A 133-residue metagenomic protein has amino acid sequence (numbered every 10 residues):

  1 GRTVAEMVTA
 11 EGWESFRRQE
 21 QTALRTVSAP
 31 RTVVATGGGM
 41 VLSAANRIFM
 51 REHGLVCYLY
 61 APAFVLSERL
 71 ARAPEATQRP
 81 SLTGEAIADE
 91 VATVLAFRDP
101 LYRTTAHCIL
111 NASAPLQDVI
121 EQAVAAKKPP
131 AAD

Functional and structural regions predicted by a protein language model:
G1-M40, A44-R51, R72, L101: ATP-dependent small-molecule kinase phosphotransfer cores that center on conserved nucleotide phosphate-binding segments
R2, E14, C57, F64 (+1 more regions): Glycine-centered loop/turn positions within well-structured domains that cap or flank conserved ligand/cofactor-binding
T22, A61, A86, A114-D118: Short beta->alpha linker loops
T36, L59, A112: Catalytic metal- and UDP-sugar-binding loop of GT-A-like glycosyltransferases, i.e., residues flanking the conserved
G38-V41, P62-F64, P115: Short glycine-rich anion-binding loops that position phosphate/pyrophosphate groups of nucleotides and phosphorylated
E52-D99: A glycine- and Lys/Arg-enriched "phosphate-lid" helix/loop adjacent to the NTP-binding pocket of small-molecule kinases
L55, E68, A96-D133: NTP-dependent small-molecule kinase module
